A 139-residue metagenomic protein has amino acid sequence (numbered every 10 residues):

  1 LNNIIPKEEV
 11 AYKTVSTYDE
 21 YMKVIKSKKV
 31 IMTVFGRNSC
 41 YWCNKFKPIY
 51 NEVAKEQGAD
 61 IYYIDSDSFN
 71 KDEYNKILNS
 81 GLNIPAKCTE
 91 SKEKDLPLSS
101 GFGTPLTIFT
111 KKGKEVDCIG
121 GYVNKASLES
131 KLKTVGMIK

Functional and structural regions predicted by a protein language model:
L1-K29, K133-K139: N-terminal leader/targeting and pre-domain segments
K13, N38-K45, S99, G120: Extracytoplasmic/periplasmic, Sec-exported soluble proteins
M22-Y63: Local sequence-structure signature of Cys/Sec-based thiol-disulfide redox active-site neighborhoods
M32-V34, I61-D65, L106-F109, C118: Structural recognition of the beta-strand scaffold that forms the well-ordered cores of secreted hydrolase catalytic
F35, A59-T89: Thiol-based oxidoreductase modules, predominantly thioredoxin-like and allied folds used for disulfide exchange
N38-W42, D67-K71, K114-V116, V123-N124: Solvent-exposed loop/turn segments at secondary-structure junctions within structured extracellular/periplasmic domains
L78-T104, I108-T110: Short, internal strand/loop/helix patches that form the active-site neighborhood or redox-interaction surface
P97-K139: Non-catalytic, surface beta->alpha helical segment in thiol-disulfide oxidoreductase systems
